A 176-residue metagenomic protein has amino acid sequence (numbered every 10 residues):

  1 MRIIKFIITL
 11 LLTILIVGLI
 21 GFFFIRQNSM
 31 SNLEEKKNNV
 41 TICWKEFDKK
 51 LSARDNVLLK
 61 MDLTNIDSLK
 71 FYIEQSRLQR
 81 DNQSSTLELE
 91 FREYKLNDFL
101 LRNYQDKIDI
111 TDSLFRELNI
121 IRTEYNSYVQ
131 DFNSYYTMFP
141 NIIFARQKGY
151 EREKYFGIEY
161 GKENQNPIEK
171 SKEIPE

Functional and structural regions predicted by a protein language model:
R2-E176: A helix-centric hydrophobic-segment signal that preferentially recognizes long, alpha-helical stretches used
